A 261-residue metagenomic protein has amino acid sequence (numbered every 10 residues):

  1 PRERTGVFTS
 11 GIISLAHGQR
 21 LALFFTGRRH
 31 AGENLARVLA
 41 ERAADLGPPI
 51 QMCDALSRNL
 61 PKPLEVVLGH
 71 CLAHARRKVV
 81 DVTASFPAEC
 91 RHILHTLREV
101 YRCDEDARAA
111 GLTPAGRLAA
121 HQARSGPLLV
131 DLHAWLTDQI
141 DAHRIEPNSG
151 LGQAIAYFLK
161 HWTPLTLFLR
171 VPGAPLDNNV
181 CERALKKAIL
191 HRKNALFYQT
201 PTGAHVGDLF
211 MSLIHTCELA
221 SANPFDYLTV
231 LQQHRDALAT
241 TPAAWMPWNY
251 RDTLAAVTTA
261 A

Functional and structural regions predicted by a protein language model:
P1-A261: Catalytic center-proximal scaffold of phosphoryl-transfer enzymes
